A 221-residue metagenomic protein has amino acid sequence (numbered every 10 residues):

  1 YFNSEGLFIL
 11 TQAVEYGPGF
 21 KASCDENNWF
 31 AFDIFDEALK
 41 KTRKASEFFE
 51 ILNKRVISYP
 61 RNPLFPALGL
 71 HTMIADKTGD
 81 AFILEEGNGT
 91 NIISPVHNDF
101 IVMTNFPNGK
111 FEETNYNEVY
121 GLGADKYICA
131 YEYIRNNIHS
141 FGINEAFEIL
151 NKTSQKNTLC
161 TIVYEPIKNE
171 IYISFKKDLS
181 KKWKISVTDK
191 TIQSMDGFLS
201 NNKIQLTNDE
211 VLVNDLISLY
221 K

Functional and structural regions predicted by a protein language model:
Y1-E5, L10-K40, L68-K221: C-terminal, well-structured catalytic/ligand-binding subdomain of enzymes
E15-Y16, K54-P60: Short regulatory "switch" loops immediately downstream of catalytic or recognition motifs within protein catalytic
D36-A45, F49-R55: Acidic, contiguous internal or C-terminal segments within carbohydrate-active enzymes that form a structured patch used
P60-A67: Surface-exposed patches in mature extracellular/periplasmic domains of secreted proteins
